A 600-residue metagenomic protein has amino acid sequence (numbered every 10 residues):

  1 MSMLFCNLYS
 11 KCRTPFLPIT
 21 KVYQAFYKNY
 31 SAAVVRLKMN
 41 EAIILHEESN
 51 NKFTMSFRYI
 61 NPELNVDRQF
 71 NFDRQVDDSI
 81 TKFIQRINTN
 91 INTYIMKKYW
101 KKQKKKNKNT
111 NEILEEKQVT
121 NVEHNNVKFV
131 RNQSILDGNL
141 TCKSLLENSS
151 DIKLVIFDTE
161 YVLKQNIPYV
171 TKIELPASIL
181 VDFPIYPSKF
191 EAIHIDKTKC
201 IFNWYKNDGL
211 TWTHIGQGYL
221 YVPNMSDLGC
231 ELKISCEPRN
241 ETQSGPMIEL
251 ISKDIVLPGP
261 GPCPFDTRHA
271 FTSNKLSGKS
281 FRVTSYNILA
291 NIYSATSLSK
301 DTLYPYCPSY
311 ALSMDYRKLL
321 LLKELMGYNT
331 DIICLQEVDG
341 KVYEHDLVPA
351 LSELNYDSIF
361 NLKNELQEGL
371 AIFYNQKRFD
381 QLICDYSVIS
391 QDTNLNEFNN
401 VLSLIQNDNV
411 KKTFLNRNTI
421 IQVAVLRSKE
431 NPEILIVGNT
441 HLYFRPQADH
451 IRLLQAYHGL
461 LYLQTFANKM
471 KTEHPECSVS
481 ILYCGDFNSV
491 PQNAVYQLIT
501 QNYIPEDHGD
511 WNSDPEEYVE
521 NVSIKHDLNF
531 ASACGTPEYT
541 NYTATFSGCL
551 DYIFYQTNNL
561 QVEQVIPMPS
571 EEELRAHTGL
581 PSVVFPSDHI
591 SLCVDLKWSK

Functional and structural regions predicted by a protein language model:
S2-K279: Ser/Thr/Pro/Gly-rich low-complexity disordered regions
V170-E174, P187-E191, G218-P223, N240 (+10 more regions): Eukaryotic intrinsically disordered and solvent-exposed regulatory patches
H194-I195, T211-W212, V222, C230-E231 (+12 more regions): Eukaryotic short linear interaction motifs
P262-R282, K323-M326, I332-F444, A448 (+3 more regions): Structured beta-strand-rich core segments of catalytic domains in phosphoester-bond hydrolases
I288, V338, L442, G485-F487 (+1 more regions): Active-site metal-binding loops of divalent metal-dependent hydrolases
L289-D315, S390, L395-N400, T413-F414 (+1 more regions): Acidic/histidine-rich helix-loop elements that form or flank divalent-metal/phosphate-binding sites at the catalytic
L303-D331, V342-V348, E353, Y457-L463 (+1 more regions): Divalent metal-dependent phosphoesterase catalytic cores across multiple superfamilies
N416, V425, Q447, L454-Y457 (+2 more regions): Metal-dependent phosphoester-hydrolase catalytic domains
